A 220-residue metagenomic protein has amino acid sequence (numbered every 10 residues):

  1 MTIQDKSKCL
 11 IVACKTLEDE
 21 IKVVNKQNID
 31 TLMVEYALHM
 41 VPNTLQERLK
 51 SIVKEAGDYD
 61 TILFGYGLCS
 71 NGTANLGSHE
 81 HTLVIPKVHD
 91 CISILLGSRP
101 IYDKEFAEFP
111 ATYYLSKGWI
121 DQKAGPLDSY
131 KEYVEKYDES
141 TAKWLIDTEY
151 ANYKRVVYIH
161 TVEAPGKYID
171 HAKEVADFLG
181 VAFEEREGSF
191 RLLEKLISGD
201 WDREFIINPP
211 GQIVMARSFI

Functional and structural regions predicted by a protein language model:
M1-Q27: N-terminal basic/disordered segments at the start of proteins
V12-D19, L38-H39, L63-A74, H89-D90 (+3 more regions): Gly/Ser/Thr-rich loops at beta-strand to alpha-helix junctions that form or flank small-molecule/cofactor-binding
I29-T44, E185-E187: A short beta-strand-loop structural module common to alpha/beta enzyme folds
E47-D58: Short, well-structured alpha-helical segments in soluble
T61-L63, G67-A74, S116-Y130, I207-I220: Extended, charge-rich low-complexity interaction segments
H79-L127: Long, charge-dense
T112-V175, L179: Active-site rim beta-loop-alpha module in soluble metabolic enzymes
E174-V175, R186-I220: C-terminal accessory domains and tails appended to enzymatic cores
